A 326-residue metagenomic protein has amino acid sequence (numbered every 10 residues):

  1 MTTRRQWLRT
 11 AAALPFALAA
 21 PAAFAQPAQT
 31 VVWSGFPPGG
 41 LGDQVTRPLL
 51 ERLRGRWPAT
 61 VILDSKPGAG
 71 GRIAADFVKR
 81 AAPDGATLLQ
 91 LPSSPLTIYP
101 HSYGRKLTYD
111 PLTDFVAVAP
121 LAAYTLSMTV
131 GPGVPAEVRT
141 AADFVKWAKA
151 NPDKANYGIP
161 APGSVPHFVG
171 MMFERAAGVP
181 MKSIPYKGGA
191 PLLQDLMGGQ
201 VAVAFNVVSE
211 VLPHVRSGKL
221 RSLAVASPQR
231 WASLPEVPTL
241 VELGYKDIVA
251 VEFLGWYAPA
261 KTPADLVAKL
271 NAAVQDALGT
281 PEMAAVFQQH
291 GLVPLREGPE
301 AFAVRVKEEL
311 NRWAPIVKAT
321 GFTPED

Functional and structural regions predicted by a protein language model:
M1-L14: N-terminal secretory signal peptides and thylakoid transit peptides that target proteins across membranes
A20-V32, A82-T87, V145-N156, R216-S217 (+3 more regions): Immediate post-signal peptide segment of exported/extracytoplasmic ligand-binding proteins
F24-T113, K154, V179-F205, R296 (+1 more regions): N-terminal (or domain-start) structured segment
Q26-Q29, R175-A176, E242, A264-D326: An extracytoplasmic/periplasmic, membrane-proximal ligand-sensing/linker region
P37-G39, S93-S94, A123, G131-E137 (+5 more regions): Short coil/turn segments
R80-A86, H101-P191, L240, F253-V286: Hinge/capping helix and adjacent helix->loop/strand transition within the periplasmic-binding protein
S94-K106, M172-A176, V203-V237: A ligand-binding cleft/hinge motif common to bilobed small-molecule-binding domains
P120-A123, V211-G279, E308-N311, E325: C-terminal lobe and pocket-closing loops of periplasmic/extracytoplasmic Venus-flytrap solute-binding proteins
